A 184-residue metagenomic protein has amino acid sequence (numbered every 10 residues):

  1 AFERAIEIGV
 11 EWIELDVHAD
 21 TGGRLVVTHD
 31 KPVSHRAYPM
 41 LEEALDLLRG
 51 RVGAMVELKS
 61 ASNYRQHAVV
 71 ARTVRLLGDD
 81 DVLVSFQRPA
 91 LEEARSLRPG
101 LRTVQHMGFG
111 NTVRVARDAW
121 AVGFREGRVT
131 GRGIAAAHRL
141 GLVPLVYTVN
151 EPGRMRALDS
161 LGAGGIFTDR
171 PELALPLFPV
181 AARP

Functional and structural regions predicted by a protein language model:
A1-P184: Phosphate-group recognition and catalysis centered on beta-loop-alpha active-site segments
